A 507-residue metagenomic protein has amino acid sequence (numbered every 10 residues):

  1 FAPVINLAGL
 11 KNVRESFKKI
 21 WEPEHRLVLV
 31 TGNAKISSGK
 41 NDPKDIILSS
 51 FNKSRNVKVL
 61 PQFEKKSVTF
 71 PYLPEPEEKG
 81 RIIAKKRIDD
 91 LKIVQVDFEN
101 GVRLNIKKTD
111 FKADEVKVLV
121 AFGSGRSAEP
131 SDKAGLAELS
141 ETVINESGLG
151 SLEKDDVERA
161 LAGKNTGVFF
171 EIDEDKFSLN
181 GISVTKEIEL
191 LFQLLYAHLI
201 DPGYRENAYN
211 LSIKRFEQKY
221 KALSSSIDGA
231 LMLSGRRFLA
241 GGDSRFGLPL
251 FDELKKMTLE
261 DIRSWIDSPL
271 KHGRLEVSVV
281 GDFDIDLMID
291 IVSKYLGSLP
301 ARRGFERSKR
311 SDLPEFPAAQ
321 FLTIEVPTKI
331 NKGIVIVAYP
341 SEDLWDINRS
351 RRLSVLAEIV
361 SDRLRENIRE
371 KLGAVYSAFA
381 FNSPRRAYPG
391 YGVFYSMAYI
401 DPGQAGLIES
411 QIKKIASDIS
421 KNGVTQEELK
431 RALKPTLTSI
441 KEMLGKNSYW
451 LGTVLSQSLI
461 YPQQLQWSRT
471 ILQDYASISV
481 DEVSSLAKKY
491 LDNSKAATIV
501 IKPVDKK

Functional and structural regions predicted by a protein language model:
F1-G123, S127-P130, S278, F283-P327 (+4 more regions): Proteolytic maturation boundary segments
F1-L7, R26-N33, N105-K107, K112-D201 (+6 more regions): M16 family metallopeptidases and their MPP-like homologs
I20-E22, S268-K271: Edge/loop elements at the starts and ends of beta-strands within beta-rich repeat scaffolds
R351-R352, L356, I408-Q411: Short amphipathic alpha-helical coupling segments at ligand-binding clamshell hinges and other catalytic/signaling
V360-L364: Short Ser/Thr-interspersed hydrophobic loop/turn segments at strand-loop and sheet-helix junctions that line or gate
